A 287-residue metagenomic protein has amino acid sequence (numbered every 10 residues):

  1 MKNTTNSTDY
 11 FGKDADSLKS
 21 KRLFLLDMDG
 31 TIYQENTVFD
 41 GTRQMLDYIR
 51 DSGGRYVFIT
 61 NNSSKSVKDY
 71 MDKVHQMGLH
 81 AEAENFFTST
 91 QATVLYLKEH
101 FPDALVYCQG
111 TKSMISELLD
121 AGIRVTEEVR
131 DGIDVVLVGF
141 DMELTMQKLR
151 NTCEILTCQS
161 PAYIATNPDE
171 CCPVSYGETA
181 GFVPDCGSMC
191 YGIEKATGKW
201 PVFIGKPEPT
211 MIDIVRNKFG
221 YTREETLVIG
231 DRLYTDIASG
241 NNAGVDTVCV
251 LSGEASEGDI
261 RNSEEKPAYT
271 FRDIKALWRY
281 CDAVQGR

Functional and structural regions predicted by a protein language model:
K2-L26, Y33-D51, K65-F87, V94-R287: Asp-based, Mg2+/Mn2+-dependent phosphohydrolase catalytic module
R55: N-terminal phosphate-binding loop and flanking beta/alpha elements of the actin-like ATPase fold
N62: Conserved phosphate/oxyanion-binding catalytic-loop motifs
